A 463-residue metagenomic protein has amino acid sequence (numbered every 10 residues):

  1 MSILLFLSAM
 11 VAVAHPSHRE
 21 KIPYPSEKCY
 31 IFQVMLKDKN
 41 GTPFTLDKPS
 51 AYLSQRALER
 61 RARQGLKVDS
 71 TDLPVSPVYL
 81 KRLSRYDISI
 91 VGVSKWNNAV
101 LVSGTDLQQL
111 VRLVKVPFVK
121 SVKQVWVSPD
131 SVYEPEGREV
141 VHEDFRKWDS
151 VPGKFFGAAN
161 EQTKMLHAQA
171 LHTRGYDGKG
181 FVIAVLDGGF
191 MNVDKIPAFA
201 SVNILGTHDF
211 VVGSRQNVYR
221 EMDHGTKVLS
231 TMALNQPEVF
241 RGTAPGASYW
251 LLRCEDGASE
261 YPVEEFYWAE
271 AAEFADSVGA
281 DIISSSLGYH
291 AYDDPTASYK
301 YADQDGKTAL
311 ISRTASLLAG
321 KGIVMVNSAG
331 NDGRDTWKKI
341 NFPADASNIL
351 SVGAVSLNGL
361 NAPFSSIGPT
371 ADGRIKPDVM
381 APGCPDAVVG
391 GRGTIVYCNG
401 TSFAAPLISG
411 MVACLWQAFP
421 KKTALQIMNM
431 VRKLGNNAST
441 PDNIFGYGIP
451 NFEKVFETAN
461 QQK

Functional and structural regions predicted by a protein language model:
M1-P23: Bacterial Sec-dependent N-terminal signal peptides
H15-P25, I90-S94, Q109-L110, E134-V185 (+4 more regions): N-terminal domain-start motif of subtilase-like serine proteases
H18-H142: Inhibitory N-terminal propeptides of secreted protease zymogens
E27, A159, Q169-H208, S214-E264 (+7 more regions): Subtilisin-like serine protease catalytic core
V34-D38, G104-T105, V125, V185-G189 (+10 more regions): Active-site-proximal beta-strand/loop segments in catalytic clefts of secreted hydrolases
D194-T207, Y219, A354-F403: Catalytic-core environment of secreted peptidases
L229-M232, L252-D256, D281, K339 (+4 more regions): Hydrolase catalytic cores
N235-E238, L251-D345, G373-R374, G391-A405 (+1 more regions): Substrate-binding/access-modulating region of protease and related hydrolase catalytic domains
